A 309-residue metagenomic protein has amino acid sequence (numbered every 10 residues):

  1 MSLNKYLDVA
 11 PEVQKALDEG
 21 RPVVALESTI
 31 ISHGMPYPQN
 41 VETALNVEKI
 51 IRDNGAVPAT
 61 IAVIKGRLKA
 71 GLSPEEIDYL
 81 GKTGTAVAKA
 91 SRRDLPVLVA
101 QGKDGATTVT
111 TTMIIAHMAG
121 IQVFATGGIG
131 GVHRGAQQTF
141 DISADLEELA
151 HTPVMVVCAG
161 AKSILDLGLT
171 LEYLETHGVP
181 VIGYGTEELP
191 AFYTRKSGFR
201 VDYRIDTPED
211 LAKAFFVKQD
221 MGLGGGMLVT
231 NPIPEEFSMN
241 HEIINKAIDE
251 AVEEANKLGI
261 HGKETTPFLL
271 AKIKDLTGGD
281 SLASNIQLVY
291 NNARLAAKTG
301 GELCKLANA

Functional and structural regions predicted by a protein language model:
M1-G20: N- or domain-start disorder-to-order transition segments that initiate the globular core
K15-D18, V23-V24, D53, I115-M118 (+6 more regions): Solvent-exposed alpha-helices and their adjacent loops that cap or buttress functional pockets in soluble metabolic
V24-L26, P58-V63, G105, V123-G128 (+5 more regions): General beta-strand structural signal in soluble alpha/beta enzymes
S28, H33-M35, V41-L98, D220-E236: Glycine-rich nucleotide/cofactor/substrate-binding loop typically near the N-terminus or early in the first domain
L72-P153: Divalent-metal (Mg2+/Mn2+/Ca2+)-assisted nucleotide/phosphate chemistry catalytic cores
A106-V109, Q137-A150, V154-E175, P208-K213: Active-site glycine-rich loop that binds ribose-phosphate moieties when present
R195-D220: Anionic-ligand binding region
L223-N291: A C-terminal functional module that forms or caps the active site or interfaces directly with catalytic machinery
